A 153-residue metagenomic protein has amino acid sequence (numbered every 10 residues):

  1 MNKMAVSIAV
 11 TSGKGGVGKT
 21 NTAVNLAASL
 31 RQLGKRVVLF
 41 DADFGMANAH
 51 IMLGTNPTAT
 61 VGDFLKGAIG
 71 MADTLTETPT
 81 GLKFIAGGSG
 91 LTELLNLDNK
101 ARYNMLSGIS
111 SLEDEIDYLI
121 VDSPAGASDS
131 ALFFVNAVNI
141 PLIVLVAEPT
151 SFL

Functional and structural regions predicted by a protein language model:
N2-D43: Walker A/P-loop phosphate-binding motif and the immediately C-terminal alpha-helix
K3-M4, L33-G34, T78-P79, E113-I116 (+1 more regions): Short loop/turn elements that form and flank the Walker-type P-loop nucleotide-binding site in RecA-like NTPase cores
I8, K83-I85, L142: Hydrophobic/aromatic beta-strand patches that form the interior of the parallel beta-sheet core in alpha/beta enzyme
K14, S89, E148: Short, glycine/serine-rich, charged loops/turns that create anion-binding and catalytic segments at active sites
T20, D98-R102, P124, F152: A conditional alpha-helix N-cap/helix-loop micro-motif detector
L39, L119-I120: Walker B beta-strand of ABC/ABC-like P-loop ATPase nucleotide-binding domains, specifically the conserved hydrophobic
F40-D114: P-loop/Walker-type NTP enzyme "switch/lid" segment
D114, Y118, P124-L153: Conserved catalytic-core segment of NTP-binding enzymes
